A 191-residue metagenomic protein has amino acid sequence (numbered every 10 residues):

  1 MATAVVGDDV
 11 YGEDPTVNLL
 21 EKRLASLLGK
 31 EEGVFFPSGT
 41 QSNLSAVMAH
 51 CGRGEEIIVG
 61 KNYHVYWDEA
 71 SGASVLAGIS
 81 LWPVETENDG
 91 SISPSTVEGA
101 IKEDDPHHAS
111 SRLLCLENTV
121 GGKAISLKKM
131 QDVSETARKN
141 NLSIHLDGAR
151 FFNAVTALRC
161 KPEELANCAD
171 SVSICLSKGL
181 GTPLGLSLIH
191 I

Functional and structural regions predicted by a protein language model:
M1-G39, K61-N62, Y66-W67, G72: Conserved N-terminal alpha-helix of the aminotransferase class I/II PLP-enzyme fold
L27, A46-G54, G72: Glycine-rich loop at the start of a catalytic domain that most often binds anionic cofactors/ligands
A49-W67: Conserved PLP-anchoring active-site segment centered on the Schiff-base-forming lysine
G78-T119, A124-D132: PLP-dependent aminotransferase-class I/II
I125-T156: Catalytic PLP-binding core of fold-type I/II PLP enzymes
K161-S177: Conserved active-site segment immediately N-terminal to the catalytic lysine that forms the internal aldimine
I189-I191: Conserved small/polar residues in nucleotide/adenosyl-binding loops
